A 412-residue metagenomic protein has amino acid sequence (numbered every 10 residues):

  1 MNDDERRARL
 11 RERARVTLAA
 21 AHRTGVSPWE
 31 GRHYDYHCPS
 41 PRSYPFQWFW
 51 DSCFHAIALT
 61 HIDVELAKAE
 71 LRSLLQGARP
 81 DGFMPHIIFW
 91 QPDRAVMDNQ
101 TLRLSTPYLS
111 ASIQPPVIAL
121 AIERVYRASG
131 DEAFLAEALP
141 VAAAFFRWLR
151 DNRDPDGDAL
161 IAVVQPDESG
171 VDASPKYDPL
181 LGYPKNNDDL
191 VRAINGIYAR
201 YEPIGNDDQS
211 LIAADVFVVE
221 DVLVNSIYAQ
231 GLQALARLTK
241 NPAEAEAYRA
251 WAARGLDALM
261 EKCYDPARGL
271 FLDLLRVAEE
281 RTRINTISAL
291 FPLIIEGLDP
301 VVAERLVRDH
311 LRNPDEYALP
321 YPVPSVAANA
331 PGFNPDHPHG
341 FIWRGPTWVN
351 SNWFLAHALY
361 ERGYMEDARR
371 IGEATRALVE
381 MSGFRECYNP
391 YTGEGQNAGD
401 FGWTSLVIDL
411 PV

Functional and structural regions predicted by a protein language model:
N2-F46, L71-Y108, D158-E220, L256-T347 (+1 more regions): Extended glycan-interaction surfaces of carbohydrate-active proteins
E5-T17, D63-Q76, E132-R150, G231 (+3 more regions): Extended, well-ordered alpha-helical scaffold segments
D51-G82, S288-D299, N352-M365, G372: Alpha-helical support elements that line or immediately flank enzyme active sites and cofactor-binding pockets
C53, E65-K68, R72, P116-E123 (+8 more regions): A structural signal for well-ordered alpha-helical segments within the folded catalytic domains of diverse enzymes
I57-T60, L120-R127, Q230-K240, I294-G297 (+2 more regions): Short glycine/serine- and small hydrophobic-enriched flexible loop segments
Q114-V171: Internal, well-ordered domain-core segments that constitute the primary functional module of diverse proteins
L139-N152, P166, Q209, F217-L232 (+1 more regions): Aromatic- and glycine-enriched pocket-lining scaffold segments that form the walls of small-molecule binding clefts
F217-P242, Y248-A258, F341, G345-W353 (+1 more regions): Long, repeat-rich segments with strong aromatic
